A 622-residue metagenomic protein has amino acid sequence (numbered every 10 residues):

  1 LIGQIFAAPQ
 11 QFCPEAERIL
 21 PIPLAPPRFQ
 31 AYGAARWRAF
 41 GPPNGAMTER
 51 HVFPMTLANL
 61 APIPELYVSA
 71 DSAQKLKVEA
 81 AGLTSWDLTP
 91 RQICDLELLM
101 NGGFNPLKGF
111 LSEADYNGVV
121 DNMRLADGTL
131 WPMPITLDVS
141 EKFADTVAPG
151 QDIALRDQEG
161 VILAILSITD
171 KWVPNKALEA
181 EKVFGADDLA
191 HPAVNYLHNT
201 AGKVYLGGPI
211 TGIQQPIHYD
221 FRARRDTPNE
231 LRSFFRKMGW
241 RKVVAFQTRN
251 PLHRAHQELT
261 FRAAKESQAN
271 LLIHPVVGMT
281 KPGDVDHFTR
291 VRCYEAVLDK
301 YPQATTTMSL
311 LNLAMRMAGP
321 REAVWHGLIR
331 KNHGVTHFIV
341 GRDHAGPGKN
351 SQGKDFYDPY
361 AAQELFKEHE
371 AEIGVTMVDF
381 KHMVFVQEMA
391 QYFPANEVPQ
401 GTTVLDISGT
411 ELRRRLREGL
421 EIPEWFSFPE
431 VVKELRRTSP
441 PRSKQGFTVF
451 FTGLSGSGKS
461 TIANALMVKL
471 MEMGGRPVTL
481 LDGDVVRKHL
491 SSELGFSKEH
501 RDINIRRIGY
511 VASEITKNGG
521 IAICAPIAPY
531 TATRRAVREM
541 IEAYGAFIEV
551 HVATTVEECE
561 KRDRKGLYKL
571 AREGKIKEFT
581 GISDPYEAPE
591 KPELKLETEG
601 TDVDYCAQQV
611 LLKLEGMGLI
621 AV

Functional and structural regions predicted by a protein language model:
I2-I5, I19-I22, M47: Short hydrophobic transmembrane-like helices used for membrane targeting/insertion
A8: Noncatalytic, beta-rich nucleic-acid-contacting surfaces in large DNA/RNA-processing enzymes
A25-R28: Low-complexity, intrinsically disordered short segments enriched for Gly/Pro and polybasic residues
G33-A34: Short Gly/Ser/Thr- and charged-rich N-terminal loops/segments that act as flexible capping/hinge elements
T48, F234, M238, E368-H369 (+2 more regions): Glycine-rich phosphate-binding loop of ATP-dependent small-molecule kinases
E49-S443: Active-site cores that bind ATP or allylic diphosphates and position pyrophosphate for catalysis
